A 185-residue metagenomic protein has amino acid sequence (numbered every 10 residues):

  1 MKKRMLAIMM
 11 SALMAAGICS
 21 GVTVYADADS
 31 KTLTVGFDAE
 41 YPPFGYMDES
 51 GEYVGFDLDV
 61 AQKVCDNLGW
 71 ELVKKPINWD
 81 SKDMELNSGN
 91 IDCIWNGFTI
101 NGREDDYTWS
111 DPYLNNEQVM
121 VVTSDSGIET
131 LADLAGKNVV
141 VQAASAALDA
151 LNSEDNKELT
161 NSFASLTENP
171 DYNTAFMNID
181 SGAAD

Functional and structural regions predicted by a protein language model:
M9-I18: Hydrophobic core
I18-D29: Sec-dependent signal peptide cleavage junction
S30-G55: Short glycine-rich His-centered loop
T34-V35, A132-L148: Short loop->beta-strand "edge-of-pocket" segments that line small-molecule binding or catalytic clefts across diverse
M47, A61-W70, A147-E168: Ligand-binding cleft/hinge of the Venus flytrap
L58-D59, V73-M84, A164-S181: Short helix-initiation/N-cap motifs at beta->coil->alpha
Q62, E71-D133: Acidic, polar ligand-binding/catalytic clefts
G69-E71, N87-N96, K137-V140, D171 (+1 more regions): Alpha-to-beta junction loops
